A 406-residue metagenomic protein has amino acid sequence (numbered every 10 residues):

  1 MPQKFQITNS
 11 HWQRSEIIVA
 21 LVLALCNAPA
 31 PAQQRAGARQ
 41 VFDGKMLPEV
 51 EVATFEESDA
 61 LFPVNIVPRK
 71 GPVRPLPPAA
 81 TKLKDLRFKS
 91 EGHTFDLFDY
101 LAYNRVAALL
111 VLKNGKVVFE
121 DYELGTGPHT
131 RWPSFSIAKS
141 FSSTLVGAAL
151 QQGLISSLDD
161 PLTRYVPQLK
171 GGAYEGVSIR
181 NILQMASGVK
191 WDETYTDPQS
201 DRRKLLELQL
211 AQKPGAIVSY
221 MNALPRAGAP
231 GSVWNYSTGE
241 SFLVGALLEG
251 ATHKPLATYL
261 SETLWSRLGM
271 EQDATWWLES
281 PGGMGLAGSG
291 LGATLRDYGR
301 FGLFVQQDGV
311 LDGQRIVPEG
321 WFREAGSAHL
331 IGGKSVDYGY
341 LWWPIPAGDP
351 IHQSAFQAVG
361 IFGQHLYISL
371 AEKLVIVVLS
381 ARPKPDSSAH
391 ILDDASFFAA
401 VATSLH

Functional and structural regions predicted by a protein language model:
L21-L23, P29-G127, I155, Q184 (+2 more regions): N-terminal leader/targeting segments and the immediately adjacent pre-domain N-terminus
Q33-D43, A358-H406: Structured C-terminal helix/loop/strand segments within mature extracytoplasmic catalytic/sensor domains
T94-Y100, G127-H129, A149-V233: Active-site-proximal loop and beta-strand segments within enzyme catalytic domains
G115, W132-L158, I182, V244-L248 (+1 more regions): Active-site SXXK
P128-H129, T194-T196, R203-P281, S289: Catalytic-site signature segments of enzymes, centered on catalytic residues
P133, Q152-K190, A223, G250-S289 (+1 more regions): Active-site helix/loop module of the DD-peptidase/beta-lactamase fold, centered on the serine-lysine SxxK catalytic
E240-L247, A287-V310, Q364-A381: Active-site-proximal alpha-helical segments within enzyme catalytic domains
M270-T275, R323-V375: Active-site Gly/Thr loop motif
